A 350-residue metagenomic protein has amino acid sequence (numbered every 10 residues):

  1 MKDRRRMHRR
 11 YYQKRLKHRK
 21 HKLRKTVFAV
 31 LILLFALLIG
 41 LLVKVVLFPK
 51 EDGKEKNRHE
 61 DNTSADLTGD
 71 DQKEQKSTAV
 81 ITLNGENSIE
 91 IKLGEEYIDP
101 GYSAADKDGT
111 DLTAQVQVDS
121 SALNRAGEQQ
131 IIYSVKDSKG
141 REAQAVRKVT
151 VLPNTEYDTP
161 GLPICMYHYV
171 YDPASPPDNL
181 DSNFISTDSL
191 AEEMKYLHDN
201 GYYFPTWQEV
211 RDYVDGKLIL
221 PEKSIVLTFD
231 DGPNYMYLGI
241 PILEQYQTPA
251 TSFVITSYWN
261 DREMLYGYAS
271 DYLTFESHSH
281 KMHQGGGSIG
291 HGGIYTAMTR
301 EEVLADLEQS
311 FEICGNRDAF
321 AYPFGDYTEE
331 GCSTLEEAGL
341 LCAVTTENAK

Functional and structural regions predicted by a protein language model:
M1-K25: N-terminal Lys/Arg-rich, disordered targeting/topogenic segments
A29-L42: Hydrophobic membrane-insertion alpha-helices, especially the h-region of bacterial N-terminal signal peptides
L41-H59: Sec-dependent signal peptide cleavage junction
K56-N57, D61-A65, G69-E74, V146-S224 (+1 more regions): N-terminal pre-catalytic segment of deacetylase/amide-hydrolase enzymes
D66-G109: Solvent-exposed, low-complexity, repeat-rich "mucin-like" stalks and linkers
G109-V151: Serine/threonine-rich, repeat-prone extracellular segments and beta-strand-based repeat modules of secreted/surface
P160-F184, P221-I225, P233-Y235, G239 (+1 more regions): Metal-dependent polysaccharide deacetylase catalytic core of the NodB/CE4 family, i.e., the active-site-bearing domain
S224, Y327-V344: Short, electropositive alpha-helical surface patch
